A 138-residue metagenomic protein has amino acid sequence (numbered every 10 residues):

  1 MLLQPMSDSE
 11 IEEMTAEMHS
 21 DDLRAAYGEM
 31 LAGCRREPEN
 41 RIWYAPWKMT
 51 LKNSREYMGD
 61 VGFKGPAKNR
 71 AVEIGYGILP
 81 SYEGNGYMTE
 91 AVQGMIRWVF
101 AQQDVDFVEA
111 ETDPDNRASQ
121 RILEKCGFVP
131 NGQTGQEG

Functional and structural regions predicted by a protein language model:
M1-E73, I78-S81, G94-W98, Q102 (+1 more regions): GNAT-family acyltransferases
G86-T89: Glycine-rich acyl-CoA binding loop
A101-E111: Conserved GNAT acetyl-CoA-binding A-motif
A110-Q120: Conserved beta-strand-loop-alpha-helix junction that forms the acyl-donor binding cleft
L123: Conserved active-site tyrosine of GNAT-family acetyltransferases
